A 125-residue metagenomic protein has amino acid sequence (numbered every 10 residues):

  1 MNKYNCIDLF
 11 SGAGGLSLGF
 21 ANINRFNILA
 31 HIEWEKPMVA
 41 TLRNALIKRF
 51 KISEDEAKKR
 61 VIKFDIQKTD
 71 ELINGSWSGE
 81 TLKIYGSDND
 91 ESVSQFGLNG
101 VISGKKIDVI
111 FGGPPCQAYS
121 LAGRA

Functional and structural regions predicted by a protein language model:
M1-A125: Conserved active-site and SAM-binding loop architecture of S-adenosyl-L-methionine-dependent nucleic-acid
